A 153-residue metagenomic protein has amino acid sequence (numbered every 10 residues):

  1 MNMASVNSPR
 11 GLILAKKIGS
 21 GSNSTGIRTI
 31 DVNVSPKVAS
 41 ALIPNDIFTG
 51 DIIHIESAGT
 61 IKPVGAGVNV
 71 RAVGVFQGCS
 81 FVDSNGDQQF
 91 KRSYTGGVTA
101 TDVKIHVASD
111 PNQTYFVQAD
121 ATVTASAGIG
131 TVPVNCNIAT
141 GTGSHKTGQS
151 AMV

Functional and structural regions predicted by a protein language model:
N2-V153: Surface-exposed, low-hydrophobicity beta-strand/loop segments enriched in small/polar/acidic residues
